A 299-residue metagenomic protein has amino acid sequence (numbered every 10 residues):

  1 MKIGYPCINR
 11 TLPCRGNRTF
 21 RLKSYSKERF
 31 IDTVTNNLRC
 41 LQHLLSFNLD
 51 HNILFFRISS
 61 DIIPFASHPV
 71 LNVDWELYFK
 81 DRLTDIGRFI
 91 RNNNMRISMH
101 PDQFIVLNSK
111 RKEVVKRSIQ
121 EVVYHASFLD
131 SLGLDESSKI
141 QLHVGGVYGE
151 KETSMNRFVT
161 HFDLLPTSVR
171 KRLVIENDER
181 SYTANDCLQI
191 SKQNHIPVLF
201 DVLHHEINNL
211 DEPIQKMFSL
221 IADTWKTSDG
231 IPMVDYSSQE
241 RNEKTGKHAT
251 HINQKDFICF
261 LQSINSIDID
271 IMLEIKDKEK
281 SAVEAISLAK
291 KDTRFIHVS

Functional and structural regions predicted by a protein language model:
M1-R96, Q103-I119, V123-L134, S138-K139 (+7 more regions): Alpha/beta catalytic barrel-like cores
Q103, E179, H204: Short, glycine/acidic-enriched loop or turn micro-motifs at the edges of active sites
I140-G145: Short, charge-patterned binding micro-sites
Y148-N156: Loop-centered beta-sheet repeat module
E152, I175-S181: Domain-core and long-helix interface of multi-subunit machines
Y182-T183, L203-I207: Short acidic, Gly/Ser-rich segments with clustered Asp/Glu that frequently serve as metal-coordination loops in enzyme
I196-H204: Conserved mid-sequence domains
